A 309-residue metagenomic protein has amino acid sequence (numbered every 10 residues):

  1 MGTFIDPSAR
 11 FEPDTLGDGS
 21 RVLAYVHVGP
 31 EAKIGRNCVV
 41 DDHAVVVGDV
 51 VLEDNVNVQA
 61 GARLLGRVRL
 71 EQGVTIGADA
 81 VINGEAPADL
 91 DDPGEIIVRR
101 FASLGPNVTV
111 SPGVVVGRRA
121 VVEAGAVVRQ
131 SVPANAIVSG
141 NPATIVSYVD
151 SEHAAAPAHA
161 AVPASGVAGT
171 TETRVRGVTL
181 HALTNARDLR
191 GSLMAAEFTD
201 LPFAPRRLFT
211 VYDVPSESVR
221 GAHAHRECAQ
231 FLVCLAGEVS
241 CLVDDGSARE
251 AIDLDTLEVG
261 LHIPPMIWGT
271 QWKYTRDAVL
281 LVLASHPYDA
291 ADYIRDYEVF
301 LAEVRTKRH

Functional and structural regions predicted by a protein language model:
M1-S8, G19, V68, G73 (+7 more regions): Terminal amphipathic alpha-helical/low-complexity segments used for targeting or macromolecular assembly
D6, A60, H223-H225, G269: Histidine-centered active-site/metal-ligand motif
D6-P7, E12-P13, G17-D18, L23-A24 (+18 more regions): Left-handed beta-helix
E85-A88, V149: Conserved catalytic-core motifs of eukaryotic protein kinase domains, centered on the activation segment
A124, P142, L235, I263-P264 (+1 more regions): A secondary-structure boundary/capping signal
A124-G125, L254-T275: Conserved metal-binding segment of the jelly-roll/cupin
P133-G140, G269-V282: A contiguous, mid-protein "functional segment" used to position or interact with cofactors/ions or partner subunits
A156-V259, R276-V279, L283, Y288-E298 (+1 more regions): Non-catalytic, conserved peripheral segments adjacent to functional cores
